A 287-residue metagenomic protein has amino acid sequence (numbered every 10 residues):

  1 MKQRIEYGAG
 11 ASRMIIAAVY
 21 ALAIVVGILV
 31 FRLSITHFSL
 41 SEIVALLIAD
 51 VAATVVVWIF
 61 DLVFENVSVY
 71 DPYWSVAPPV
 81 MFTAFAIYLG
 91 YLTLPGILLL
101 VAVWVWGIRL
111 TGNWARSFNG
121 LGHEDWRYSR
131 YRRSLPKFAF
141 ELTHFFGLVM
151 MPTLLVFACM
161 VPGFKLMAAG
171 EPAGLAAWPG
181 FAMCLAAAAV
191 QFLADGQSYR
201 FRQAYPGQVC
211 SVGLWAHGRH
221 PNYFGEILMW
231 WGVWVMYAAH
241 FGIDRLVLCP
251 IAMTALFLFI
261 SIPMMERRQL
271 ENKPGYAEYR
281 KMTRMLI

Functional and structural regions predicted by a protein language model:
M1-Y7, I24, L29: Generic start-of-chain signal for non-secretory N-termini
R4-M14, A18, D61-Y73, F118-D125 (+3 more regions): Interhelical loop and helix-boundary elements at the membrane-water interface of polytopic inner-membrane proteins
S12, I16, Y20-F38, V44 (+3 more regions): Hydrophobic transmembrane alpha-helices
V55-L62, W74, F82: Conserved donor-binding loop and adjoining core beta-sheet/short helix segment in diverse acyl/aminoacyl transferases
V67, A77-V80: General structural concept
W126-S134, Y205-S211: Juxtamembrane inter-helical linkers in multi-pass membrane proteins
